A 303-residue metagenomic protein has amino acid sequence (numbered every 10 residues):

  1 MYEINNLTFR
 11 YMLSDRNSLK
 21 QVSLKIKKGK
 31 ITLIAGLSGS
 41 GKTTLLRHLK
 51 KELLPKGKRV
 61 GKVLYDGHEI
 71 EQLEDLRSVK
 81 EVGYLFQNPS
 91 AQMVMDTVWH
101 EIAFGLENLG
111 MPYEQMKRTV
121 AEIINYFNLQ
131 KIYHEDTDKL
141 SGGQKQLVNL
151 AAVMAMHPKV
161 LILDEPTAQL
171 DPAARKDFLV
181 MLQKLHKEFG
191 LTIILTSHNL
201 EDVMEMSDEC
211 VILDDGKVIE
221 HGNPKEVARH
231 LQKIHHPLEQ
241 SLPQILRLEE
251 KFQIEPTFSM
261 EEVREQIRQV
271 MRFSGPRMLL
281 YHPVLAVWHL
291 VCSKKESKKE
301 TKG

Functional and structural regions predicted by a protein language model:
M1-I4, F9-Q21, L53-K56, E74: A short, flexible loop at the N-terminus of ABC-type nucleotide-binding domains that lies
K58-E69: Conserved ABC transporter NBD signature motif
E114-I132: Conserved ABC ATPase "signature" region
D136-L140: Conserved ABC ATPase signature
L161-D164: Catalytic Walker B motif of ABC-type/P-loop ATPase nucleotide-binding domains
K217-Q240: Conserved beta-strand-loop-alpha-helix hinge in the C-terminal portion of ABC ATPase nucleotide-binding domains
H235-G303: ABC ATPase nucleotide-binding domains
